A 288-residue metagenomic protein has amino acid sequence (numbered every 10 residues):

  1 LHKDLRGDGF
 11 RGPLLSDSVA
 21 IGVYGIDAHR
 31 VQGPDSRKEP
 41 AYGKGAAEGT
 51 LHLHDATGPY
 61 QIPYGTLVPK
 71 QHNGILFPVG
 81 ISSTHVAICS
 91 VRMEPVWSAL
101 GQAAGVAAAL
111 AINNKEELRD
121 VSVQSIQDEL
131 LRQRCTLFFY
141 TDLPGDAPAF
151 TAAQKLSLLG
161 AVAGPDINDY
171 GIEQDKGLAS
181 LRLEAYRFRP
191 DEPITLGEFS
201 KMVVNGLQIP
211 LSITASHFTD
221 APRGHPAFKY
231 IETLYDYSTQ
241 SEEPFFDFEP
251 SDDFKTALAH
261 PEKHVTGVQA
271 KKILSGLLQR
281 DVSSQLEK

Functional and structural regions predicted by a protein language model:
L1-L130: Flavin (FAD/FMN)-binding glycine-rich loop and adjacent Rossmann-like elements that form
V68-K70, S157, L234: Extracellular/periplasmic catalytic domains that process cell-envelope and extracellular macromolecules
V79-I81, G160, S238: Short, small-residue-rich loop/turn micro-motifs
Q102-A109, S157, S200, K271: Predominant activation on well-ordered alpha-helical scaffold segments within soluble catalytic domains
D128-Q154, V162-K271, S275-K288: Feature responds to low-complexity, polar/acidic, surface-exposed segments characteristic of secreted/exported proteins
